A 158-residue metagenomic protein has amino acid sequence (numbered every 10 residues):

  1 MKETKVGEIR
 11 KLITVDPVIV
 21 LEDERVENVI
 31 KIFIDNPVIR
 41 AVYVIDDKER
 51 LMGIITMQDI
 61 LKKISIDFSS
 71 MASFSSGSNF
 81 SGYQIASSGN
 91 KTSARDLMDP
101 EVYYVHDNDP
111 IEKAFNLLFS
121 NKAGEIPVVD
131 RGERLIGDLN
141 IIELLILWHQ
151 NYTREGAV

Functional and structural regions predicted by a protein language model:
M1-V158: Tandem CBS (Cystathionine beta-synthase) repeat/Bateman regulatory domains
